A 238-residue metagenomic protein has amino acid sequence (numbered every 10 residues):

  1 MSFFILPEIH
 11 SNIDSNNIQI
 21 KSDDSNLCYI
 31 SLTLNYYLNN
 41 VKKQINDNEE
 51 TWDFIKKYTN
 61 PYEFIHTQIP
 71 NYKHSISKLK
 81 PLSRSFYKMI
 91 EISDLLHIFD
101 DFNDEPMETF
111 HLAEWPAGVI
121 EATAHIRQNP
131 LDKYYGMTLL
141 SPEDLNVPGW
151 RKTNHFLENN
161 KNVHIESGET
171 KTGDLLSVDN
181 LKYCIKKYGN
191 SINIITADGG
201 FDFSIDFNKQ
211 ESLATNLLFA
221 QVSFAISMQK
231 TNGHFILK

Functional and structural regions predicted by a protein language model:
M1-K187: Intrinsically disordered, low-complexity glycine/charged-rich regulatory or linker segments that flank or connect
Q68-Y72, A197-Q210: Gly-rich Lys/Arg/Thr-decorated short loops/hinges at beta-loop-alpha junctions or inter-strand turns that position
I90, I120, A124, T196 (+2 more regions): Amphipathic alpha-helical interaction motifs in eukaryotic regulatory proteins
D100-N103, P130, D206-F207, N232-I236: Short, flexible/disordered secondary-structure transition segments
E105-M107, N190-I192, G233: Short coil/turn segments at beta-strand junctions that form active-site/ligand-binding loops
F110-W115, K186-I205: Conserved proline-anchored active-site loop of SAM-dependent methyltransferases that bridges a beta-strand
H111, G136, T196, I236-K238: A structural signal for short, well-ordered beta-strand segments and their strand-loop junctions that often border
N208-K238: Conserved Class I SAM-dependent methyltransferase catalytic core
